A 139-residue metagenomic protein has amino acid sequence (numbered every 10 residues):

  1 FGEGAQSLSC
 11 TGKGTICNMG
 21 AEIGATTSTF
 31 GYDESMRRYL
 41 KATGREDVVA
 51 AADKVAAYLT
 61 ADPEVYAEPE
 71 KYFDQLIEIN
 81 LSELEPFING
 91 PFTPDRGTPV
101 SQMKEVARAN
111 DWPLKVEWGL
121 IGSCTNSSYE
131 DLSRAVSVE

Functional and structural regions predicted by a protein language model:
F1-E139: Fe-S-dependent hydro-lyases/dehydratases of central metabolism
